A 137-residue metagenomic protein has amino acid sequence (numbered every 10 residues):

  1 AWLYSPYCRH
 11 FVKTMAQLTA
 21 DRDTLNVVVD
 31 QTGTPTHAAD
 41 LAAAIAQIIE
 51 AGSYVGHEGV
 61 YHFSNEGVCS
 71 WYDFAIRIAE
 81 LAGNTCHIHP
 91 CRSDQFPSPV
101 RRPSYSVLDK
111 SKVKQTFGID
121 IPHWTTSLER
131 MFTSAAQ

Functional and structural regions predicted by a protein language model:
A1-G33, A39-D40, A46: NAD(P)-dependent short-chain dehydrogenase/reductase
W2, F11, W71-F74, H123-W124: Tryptophan-centric aromatic hotspots in well-structured domains and transmembrane helices
V27-T32, Y61-V68, T116: Glycine-rich Rossmann NAD(P)(H)-binding loop
G33-T36, C69, L108, I119-P122: Residue-level signal for the nucleotide or nucleotide-sugar donor/cofactor binding architecture
A44, A51-P99: Mid/C-terminal beta-alpha module of Rossmann-like enzyme folds, strongest in SDR-family dehydrogenases/epimerases
D94-T116, I121: A hydrophobic C-terminal alpha-helical subdomain
W124-Q137: Amphipathic terminal alpha-helices
